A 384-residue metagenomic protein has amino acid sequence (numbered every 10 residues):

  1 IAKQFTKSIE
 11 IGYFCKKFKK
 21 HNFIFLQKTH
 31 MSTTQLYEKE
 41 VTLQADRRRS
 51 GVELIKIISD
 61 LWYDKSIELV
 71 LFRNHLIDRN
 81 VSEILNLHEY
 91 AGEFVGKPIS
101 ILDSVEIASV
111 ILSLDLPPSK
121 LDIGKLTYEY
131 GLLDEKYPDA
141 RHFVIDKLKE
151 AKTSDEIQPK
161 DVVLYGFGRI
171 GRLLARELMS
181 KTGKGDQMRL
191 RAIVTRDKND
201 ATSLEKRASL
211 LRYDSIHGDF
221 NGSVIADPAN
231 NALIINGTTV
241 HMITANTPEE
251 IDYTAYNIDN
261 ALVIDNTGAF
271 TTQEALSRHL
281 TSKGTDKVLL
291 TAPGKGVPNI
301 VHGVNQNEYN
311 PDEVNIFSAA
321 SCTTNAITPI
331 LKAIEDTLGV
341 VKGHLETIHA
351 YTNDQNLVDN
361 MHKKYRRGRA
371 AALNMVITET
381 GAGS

Functional and structural regions predicted by a protein language model:
F5-S8, P159-D161: Exposed boundary/loop context
K7-S8, K17-K19, K56, L345: Generic detection of intrinsically disordered/low-complexity segments and helix-coil linkers/edges
I9, Y13-Q27: Short, positively charged and aromatic/hydrophobic N-terminal segments
S32-N356, K364: N-terminal Rossmann-like NAD(P) cofactor-binding subdomain of oxidoreductases, focused on the glycine-rich
L357-S384: Charged docking surfaces used in two-component/phosphorelay signaling
